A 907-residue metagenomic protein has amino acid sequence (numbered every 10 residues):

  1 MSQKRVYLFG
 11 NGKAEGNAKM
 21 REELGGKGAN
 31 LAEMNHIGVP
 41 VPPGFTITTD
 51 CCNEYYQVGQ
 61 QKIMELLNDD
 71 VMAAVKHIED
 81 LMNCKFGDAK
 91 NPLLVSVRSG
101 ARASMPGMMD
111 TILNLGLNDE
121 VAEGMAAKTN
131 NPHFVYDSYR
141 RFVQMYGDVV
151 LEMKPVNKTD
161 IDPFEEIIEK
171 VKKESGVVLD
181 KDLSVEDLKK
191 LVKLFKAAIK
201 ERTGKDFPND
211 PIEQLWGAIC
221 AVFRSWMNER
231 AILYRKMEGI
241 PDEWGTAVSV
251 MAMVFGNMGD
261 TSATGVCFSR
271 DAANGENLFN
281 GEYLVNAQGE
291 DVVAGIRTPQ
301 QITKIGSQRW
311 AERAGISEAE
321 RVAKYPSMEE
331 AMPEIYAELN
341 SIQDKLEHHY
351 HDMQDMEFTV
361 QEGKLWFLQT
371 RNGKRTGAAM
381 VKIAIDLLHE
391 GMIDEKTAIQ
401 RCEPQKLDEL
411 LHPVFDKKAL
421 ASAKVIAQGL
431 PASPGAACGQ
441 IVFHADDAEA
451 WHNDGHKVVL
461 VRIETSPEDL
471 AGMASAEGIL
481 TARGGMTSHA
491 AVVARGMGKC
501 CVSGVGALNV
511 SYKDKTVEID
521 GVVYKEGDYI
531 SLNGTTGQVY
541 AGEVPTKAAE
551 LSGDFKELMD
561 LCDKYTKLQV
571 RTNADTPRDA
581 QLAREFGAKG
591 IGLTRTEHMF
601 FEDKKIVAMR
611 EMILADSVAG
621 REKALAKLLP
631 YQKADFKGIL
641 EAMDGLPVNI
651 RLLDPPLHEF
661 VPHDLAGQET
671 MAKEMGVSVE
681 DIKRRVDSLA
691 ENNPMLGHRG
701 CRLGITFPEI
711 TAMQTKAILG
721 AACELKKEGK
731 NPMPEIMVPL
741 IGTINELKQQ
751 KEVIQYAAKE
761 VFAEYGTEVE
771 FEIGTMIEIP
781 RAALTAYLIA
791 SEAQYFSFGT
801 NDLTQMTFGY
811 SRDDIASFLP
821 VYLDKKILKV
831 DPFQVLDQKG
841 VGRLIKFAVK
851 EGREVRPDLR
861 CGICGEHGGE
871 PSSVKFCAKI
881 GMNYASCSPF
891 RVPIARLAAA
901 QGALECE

Functional and structural regions predicted by a protein language model:
M1-A423, A450, H456-V459, S466-A471 (+11 more regions): Nucleotide/phosphate-binding sheet-loop regions of phosphoryl- and nucleotidyl-transfer enzymes
K13-R21, S433-S475, V841-P857: C-terminal accessory/binding modules appended to enzymatic or scaffolding proteins
F45, A482-G484, S503-G506, T594 (+2 more regions): Short beta->alpha connector loops at strand-helix junctions that form conserved, small/polar/Pro-enriched
D69, M237, I399-W451, K457-V458 (+5 more regions): Long, charged amphipathic helices and adjacent flexible linkers at domain junctions
R98-S99, L551, L561-E907: Conserved alpha/beta-domain cores
S249, V442, V459-V461, L480 (+3 more regions): Structural motif
K364-W366, V459, S466-A474, M486-V493 (+7 more regions): Glycine-rich phosphate/ribose-binding loops and adjacent secondary-structure elements that form binding surfaces
E477-R483, C501, G862: A short, small-residue-rich loop immediately preceding and capping a beta-strand
